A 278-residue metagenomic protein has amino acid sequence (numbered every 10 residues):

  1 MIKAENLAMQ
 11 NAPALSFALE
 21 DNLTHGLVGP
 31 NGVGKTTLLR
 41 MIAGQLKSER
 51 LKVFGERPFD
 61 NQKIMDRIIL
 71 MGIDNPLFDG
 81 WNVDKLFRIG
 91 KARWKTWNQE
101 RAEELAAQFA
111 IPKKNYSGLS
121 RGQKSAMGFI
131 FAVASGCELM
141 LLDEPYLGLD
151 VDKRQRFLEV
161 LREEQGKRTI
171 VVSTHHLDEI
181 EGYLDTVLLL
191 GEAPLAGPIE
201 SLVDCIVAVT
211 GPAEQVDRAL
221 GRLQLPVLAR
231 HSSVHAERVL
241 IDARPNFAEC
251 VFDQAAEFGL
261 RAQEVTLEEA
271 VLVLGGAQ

Functional and structural regions predicted by a protein language model:
H25-P30: The feature captures the beta-strand-to-loop junction immediately N-terminal to the Walker
A43: Helix-to-loop junction immediately C-terminal to a conserved catalytic motif
S48-I64: Conserved ABC transporter NBD signature motif
K63, L70-M127: ABC-family P-loop ATPase nucleotide-binding domains
M140-E144, L149: Catalytic Walker B motif of ABC-type/P-loop ATPase nucleotide-binding domains
V151-K153: Helix N-cap at the start of a conserved alpha-helix in ABC-type nucleotide-binding domains
F157-V171, H175-D242, R261: ABC transporter nucleotide-binding domain
V234-Q278: C-terminal coupling/interaction segments
